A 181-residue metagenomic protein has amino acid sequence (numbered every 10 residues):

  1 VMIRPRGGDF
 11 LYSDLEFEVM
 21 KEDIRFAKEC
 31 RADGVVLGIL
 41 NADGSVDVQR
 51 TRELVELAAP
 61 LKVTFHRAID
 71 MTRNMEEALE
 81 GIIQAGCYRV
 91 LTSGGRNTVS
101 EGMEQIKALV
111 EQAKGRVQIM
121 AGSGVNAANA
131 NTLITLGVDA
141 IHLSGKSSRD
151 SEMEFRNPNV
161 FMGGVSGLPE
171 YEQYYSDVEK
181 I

Functional and structural regions predicted by a protein language model:
V1-F10, V46-R67, E101-N126, M162-I181: Alpha-helix-loop-beta-strand connector modules within alpha/beta enzyme cores
V1-V55: Glycine/small-residue-rich loop that forms an oxyanion/phosphate-binding "nest" at active or ligand-binding sites
R6, F26-G44, C87-S100, L136-R156: Glycine-rich phosphate-binding active-site loops on the catalytic face of alpha/beta enzymes
L11-F26, D70-A85, L109-G115, I119-A121 (+1 more regions): Catalytic cores of alpha/beta
L15-E16, R50-R52, L79-E80, Q105-K107 (+1 more regions): Short low-complexity, flexible loop/linker segments enriched in glycine and/or proline with clustered acidic
E16-V19, V46, R73-N74, T98-E101 (+1 more regions): Short secondary-structure boundary/capping elements
A32-Y88: Hydrophobic, well-structured mid-protein blocks that either form specific transmembrane helices
L133, D139-I181: Long hydrophobic alpha-helical segments typical of transmembrane helices together with their membrane-interfacial
